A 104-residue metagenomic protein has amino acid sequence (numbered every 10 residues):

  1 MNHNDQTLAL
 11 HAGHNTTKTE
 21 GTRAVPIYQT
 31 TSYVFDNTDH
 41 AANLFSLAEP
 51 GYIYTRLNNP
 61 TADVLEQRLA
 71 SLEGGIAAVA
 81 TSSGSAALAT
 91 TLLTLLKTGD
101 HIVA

Functional and structural regions predicted by a protein language model:
M1-E49: N-terminal glycine-rich, Lys/His-bearing helix-loop that initiates the first secondary-structure elements of many
N2, L57-T61, A104: Catalytic cores of large soluble enzymes that bind and process phosphate-bearing ligands
G13, L72, T94: Change "in soluble alpha/beta enzymes" to "in soluble alpha/beta proteins
P26-I27, A77-V79, D100-H101: Structural motif
N37-A86: Conserved N-terminal alpha-helix of the aminotransferase class I/II PLP-enzyme fold
A87-L95: Buried hydrophobic packing segments
T94-A104: Conserved PLP-anchoring active-site segment centered on the Schiff-base-forming lysine
